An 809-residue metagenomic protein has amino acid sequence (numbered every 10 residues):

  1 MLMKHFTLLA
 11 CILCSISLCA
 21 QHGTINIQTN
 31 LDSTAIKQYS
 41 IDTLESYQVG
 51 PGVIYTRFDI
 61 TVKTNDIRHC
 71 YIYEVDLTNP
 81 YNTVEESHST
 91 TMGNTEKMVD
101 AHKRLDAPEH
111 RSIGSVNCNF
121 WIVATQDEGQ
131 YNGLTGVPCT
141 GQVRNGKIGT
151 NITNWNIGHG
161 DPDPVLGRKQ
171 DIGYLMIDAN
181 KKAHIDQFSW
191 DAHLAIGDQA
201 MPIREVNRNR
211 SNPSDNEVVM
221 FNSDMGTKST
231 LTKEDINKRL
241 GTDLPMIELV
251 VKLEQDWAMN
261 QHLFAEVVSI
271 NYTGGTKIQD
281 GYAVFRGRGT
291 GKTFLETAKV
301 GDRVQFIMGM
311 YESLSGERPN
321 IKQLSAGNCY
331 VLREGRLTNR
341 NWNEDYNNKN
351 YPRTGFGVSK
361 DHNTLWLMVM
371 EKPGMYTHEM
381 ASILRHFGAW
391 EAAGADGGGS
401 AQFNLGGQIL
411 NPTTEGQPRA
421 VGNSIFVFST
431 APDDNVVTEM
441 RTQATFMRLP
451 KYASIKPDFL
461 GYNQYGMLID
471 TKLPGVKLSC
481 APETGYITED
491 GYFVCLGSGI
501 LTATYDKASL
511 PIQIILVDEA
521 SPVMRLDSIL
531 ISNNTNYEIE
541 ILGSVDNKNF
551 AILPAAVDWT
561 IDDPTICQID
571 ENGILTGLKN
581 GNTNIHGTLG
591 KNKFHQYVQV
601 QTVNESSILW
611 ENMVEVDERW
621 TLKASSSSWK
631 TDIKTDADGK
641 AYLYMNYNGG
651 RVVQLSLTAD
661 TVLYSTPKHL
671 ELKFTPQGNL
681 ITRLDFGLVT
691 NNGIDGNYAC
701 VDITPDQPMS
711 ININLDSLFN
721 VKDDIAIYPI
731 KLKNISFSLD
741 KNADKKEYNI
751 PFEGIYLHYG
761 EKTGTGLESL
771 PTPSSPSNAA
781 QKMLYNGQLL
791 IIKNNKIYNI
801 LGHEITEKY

Functional and structural regions predicted by a protein language model:
Q21-Y282: Zymogen propeptides
T125-K169, L324-A389, Q402-V436, Q443: Conserved, well-ordered active-site substructure
D434-L609: Extracytoplasmic soluble-region selector
Q601-S628: Extracellular carbohydrate-recognition regions
W629-V653: Short carbohydrate-recognition loop motifs
Y647-D724, K746-Y748, Y756: Extracellular ligand-binding interfaces
I727-P729, K741-H758: Extracellular carbohydrate recognition
G766-Y809: C-terminal outer-membrane/trafficking sorting elements
